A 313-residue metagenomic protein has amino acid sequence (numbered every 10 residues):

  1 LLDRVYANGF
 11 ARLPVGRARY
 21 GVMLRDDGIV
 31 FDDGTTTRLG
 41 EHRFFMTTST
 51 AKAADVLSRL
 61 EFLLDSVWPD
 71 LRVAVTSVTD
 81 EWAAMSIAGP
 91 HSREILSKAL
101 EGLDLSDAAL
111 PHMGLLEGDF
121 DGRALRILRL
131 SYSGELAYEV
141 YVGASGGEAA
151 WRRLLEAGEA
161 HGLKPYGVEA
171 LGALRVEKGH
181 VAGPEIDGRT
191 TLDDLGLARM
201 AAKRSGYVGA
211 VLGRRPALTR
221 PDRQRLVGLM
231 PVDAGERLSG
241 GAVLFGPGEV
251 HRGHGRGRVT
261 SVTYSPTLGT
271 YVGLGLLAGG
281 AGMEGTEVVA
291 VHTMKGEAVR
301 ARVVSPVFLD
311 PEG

Functional and structural regions predicted by a protein language model:
L1-R43, T47-S66: Extended, compositionally biased flexible segments
L39-G313: Conserved, structured C-terminal
